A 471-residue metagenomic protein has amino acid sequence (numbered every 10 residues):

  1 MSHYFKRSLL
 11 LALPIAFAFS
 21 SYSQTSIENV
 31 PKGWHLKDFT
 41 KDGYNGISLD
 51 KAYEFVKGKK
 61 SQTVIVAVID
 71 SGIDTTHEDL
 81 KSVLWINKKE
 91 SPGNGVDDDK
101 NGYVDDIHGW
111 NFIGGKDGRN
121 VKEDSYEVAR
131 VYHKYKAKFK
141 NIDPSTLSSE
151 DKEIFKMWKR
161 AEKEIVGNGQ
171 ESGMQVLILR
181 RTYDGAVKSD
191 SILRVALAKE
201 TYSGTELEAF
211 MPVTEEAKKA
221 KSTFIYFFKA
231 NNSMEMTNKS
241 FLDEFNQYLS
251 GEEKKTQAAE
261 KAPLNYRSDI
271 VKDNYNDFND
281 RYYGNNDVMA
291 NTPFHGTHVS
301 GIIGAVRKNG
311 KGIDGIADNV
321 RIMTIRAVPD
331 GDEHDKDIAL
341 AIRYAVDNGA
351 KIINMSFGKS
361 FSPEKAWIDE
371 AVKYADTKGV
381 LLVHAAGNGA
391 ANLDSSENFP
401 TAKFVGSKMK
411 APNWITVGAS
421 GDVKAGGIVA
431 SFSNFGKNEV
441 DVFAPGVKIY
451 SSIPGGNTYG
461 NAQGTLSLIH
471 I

Functional and structural regions predicted by a protein language model:
M1-S26: Bacterial Sec-dependent N-terminal signal peptides
Y22-Y44: Sec-dependent signal peptide cleavage junction
S26-K32, D143-R180, I342-E364, A385: Short acidic, glycine-rich surface-loop motifs adjacent to enzyme active sites
A52-I65, I73-H334, K410-N413, F435-E439: Subtilisin-like serine protease catalytic core
D70, G387, G464: Active-site glycine-centered loops adjacent to acidic/histidine catalytic or metal-binding residues that shape
L264, S268-D269, K378-V380, T401-I469: Extracellular S/T/G-rich loop segment that most often corresponds to the catalytic His/Ser-adjacent loop
S300-I303, M323-D330, R343, D347 (+4 more regions): Hydrolase catalytic cores
N388-K408: Glycine-rich, charge-decorated loop segments at or immediately adjacent to ligand/cofactor-binding or catalytic sites
